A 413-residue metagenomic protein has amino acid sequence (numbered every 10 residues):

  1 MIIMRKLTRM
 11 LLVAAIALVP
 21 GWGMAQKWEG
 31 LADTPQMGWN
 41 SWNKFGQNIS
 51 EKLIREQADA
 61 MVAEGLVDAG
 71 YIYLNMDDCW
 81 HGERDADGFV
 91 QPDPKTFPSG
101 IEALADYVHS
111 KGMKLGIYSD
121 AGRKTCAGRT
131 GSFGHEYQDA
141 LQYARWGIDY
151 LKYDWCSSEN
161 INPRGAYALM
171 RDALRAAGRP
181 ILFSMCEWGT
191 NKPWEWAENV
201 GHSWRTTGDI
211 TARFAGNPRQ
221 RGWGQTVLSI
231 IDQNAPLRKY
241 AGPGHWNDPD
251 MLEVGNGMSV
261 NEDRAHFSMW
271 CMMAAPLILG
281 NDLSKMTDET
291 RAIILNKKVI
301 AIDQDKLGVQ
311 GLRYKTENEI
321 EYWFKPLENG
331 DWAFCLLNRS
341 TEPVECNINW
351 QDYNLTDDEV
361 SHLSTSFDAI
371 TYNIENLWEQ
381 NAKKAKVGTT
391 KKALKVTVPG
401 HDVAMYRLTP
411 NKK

Functional and structural regions predicted by a protein language model:
M1-Q26: Bacterial Sec-dependent N-terminal signal peptides
Q26-R55, A60: N-terminal module-boundary/linker segments of secreted carbohydrate-active enzymes
L31, P35-S41, G70-M76, K114-S119 (+8 more regions): Structural recognition of the beta-strand scaffold that forms the well-ordered cores of secreted hydrolase catalytic
Q57, M61-N160: Aromatic-lined carbohydrate-binding/catalytic grooves of carbohydrate-active enzymes
Q138, L182-D282: Glycan-recognition surfaces
A265-K315: Catalytic cores of secreted or luminal carbohydrate-active enzymes
W270-M273, I278-G280, T316-S361, H401: Carbohydrate-binding surface patches
G388-K413: C-terminal beta-strand-rich structural cap/linker in extracellular carbohydrate-active enzymes
